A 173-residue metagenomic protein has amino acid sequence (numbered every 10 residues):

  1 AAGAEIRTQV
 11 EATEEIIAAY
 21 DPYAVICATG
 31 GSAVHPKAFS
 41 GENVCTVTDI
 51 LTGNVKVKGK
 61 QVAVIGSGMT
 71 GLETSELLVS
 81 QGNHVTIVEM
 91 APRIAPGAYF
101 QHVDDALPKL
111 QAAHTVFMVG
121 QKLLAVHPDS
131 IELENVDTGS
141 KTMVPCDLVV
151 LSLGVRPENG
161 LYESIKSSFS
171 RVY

Functional and structural regions predicted by a protein language model:
A2-A12, L110-L123: A conserved beta-strand/loop element that lines the FAD pocket in flavoprotein oxidoreductases
R7-N43, T48-F100, S130-Y173: Rossmann-like dinucleotide/flavin-binding elements
F100-L107, F117: Short, surface-exposed alpha-helical segments at coil->helix boundaries
L107-H114, E163-I165: A conserved amphipathic helix/loop scaffold that creates a polar/acidic microenvironment used either to coordinate
